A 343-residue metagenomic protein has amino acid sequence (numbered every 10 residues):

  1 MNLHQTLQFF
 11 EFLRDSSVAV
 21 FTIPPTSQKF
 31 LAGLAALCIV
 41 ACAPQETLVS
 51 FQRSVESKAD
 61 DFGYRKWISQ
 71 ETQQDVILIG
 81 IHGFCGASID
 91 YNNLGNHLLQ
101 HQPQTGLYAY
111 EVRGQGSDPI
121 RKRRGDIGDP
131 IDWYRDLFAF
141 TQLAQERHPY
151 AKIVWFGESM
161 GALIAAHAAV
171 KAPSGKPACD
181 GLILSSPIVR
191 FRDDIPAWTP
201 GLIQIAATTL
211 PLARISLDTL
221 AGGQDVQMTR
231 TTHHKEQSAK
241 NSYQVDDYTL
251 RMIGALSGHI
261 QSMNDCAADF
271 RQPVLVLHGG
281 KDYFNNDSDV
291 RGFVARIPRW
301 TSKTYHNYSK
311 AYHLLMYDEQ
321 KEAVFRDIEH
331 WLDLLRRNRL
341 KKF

Functional and structural regions predicted by a protein language model:
Q45-I68: N-terminal cap/lid segment of alpha/beta-hydrolase-fold proteins
F84-N96: The serine-hydrolase catalytic nucleophile loop
C85-S88, G116-A144, H148: Catalytic nucleophile-loop/oxyanion-hole region of alpha/beta-hydrolase and closely related hydrolase-like folds
L99-R121: Conserved alpha/beta-hydrolase
M160-T249: Alpha/beta-hydrolase-fold enzymes
V276-H278: Short beta-strand/loop motif that positions the catalytic acidic residue of the alpha/beta-hydrolase fold
Y283-D289: Conserved alpha/beta-hydrolase "acid-adjacent" motif
K310-F343: Catalytic active-site module of serine/aspartate enzymes centered on a nucleophile-bearing elbow/loop
